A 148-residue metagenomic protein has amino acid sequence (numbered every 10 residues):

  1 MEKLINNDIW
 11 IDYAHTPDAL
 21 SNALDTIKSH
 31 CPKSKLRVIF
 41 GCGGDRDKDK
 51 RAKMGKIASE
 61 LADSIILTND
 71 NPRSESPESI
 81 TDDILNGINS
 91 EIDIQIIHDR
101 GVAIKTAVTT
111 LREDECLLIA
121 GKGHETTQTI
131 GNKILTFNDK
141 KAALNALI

Functional and structural regions predicted by a protein language model:
E2-I148: ATP-dependent carboxylate-amine ligase
